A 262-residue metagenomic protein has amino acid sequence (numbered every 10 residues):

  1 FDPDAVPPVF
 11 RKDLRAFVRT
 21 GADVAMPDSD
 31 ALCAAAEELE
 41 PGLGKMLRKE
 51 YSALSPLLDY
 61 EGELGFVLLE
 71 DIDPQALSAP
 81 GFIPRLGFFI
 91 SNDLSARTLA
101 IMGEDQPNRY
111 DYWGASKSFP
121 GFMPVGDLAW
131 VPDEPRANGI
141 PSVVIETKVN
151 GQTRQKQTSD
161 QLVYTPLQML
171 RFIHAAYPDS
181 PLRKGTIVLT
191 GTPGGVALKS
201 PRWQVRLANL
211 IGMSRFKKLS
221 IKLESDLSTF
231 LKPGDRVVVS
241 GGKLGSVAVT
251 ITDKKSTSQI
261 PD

Functional and structural regions predicted by a protein language model:
F1-K156, Y164-L167, R183: Active-site microenvironments in enzyme catalytic cores
L99-D262: Catalytic-pocket segment enriched in acidic/His residues
